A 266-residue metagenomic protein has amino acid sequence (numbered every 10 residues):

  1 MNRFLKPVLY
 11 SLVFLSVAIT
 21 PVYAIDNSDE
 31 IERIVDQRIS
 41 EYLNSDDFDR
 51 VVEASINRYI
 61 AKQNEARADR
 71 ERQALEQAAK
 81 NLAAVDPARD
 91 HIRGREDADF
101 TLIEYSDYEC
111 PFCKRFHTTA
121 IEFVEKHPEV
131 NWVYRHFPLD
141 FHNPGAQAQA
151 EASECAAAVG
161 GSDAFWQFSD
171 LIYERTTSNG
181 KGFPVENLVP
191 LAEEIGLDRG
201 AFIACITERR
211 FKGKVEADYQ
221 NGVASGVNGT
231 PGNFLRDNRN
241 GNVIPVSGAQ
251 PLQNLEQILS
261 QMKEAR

Functional and structural regions predicted by a protein language model:
N2-L9: Bacterial N-terminal signal peptides that target proteins for export
R3, Y23-D49, V189-R266: C-terminal cap of thioredoxin/glutaredoxin-like
Y10-F14, P21-K80: N-terminal targeting signals for export/organelle localization
I56-N57, D170-E174, T207-R210: Short amphipathic alpha-helical surface patches that mediate protein-protein
A84-F100: A short beta-strand-turn-helix
D97, H127-E129, N240: Short, well-ordered coil/turn elements that cap or connect secondary structure elements
F100-T101, G232: Charged active-site motifs of nucleotide-sugar-dependent glycosyltransferases
I103, Y108, K114-E193, S225-N228: Structural alpha/beta surface segment adjacent to cysteine/selenocysteine redox centers across thiol/disulfide enzymes
